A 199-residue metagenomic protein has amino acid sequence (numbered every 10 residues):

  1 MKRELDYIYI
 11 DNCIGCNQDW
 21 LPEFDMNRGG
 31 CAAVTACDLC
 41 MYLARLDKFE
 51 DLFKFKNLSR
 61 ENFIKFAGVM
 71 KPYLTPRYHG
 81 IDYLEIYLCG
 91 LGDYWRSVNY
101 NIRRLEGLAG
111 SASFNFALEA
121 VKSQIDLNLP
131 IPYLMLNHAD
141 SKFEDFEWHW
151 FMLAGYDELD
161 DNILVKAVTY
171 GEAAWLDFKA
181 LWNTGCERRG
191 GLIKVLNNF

Functional and structural regions predicted by a protein language model:
M1-I86: Active-site-adjacent structural segments surrounding the nucleophilic cysteine of cysteine proteases and isopeptidases
D38, N137-D140, G171-E172: Solvent-exposed loop/turn segments at secondary-structure junctions within structured extracellular/periplasmic domains
C40, G92-W95, K122: Non-transmembrane alpha-helical segments in soluble domains of secreted/periplasmic/extracellular proteins
R45, D93-Y100, L127-P130: Alpha-helix capping at helix-to-loop junctions
E61-A117: Extracellular-facing segments of soluble proteins and assemblies that are Gly/Ser/Thr-biased and enriched in aromatics
S111-V165, N198-F199: Active-site-adjacent substructure of cysteine-protease-like catalytic cores
E144, Y156-F199: Noncatalytic regulatory segments and standalone regulatory/sensor domains
